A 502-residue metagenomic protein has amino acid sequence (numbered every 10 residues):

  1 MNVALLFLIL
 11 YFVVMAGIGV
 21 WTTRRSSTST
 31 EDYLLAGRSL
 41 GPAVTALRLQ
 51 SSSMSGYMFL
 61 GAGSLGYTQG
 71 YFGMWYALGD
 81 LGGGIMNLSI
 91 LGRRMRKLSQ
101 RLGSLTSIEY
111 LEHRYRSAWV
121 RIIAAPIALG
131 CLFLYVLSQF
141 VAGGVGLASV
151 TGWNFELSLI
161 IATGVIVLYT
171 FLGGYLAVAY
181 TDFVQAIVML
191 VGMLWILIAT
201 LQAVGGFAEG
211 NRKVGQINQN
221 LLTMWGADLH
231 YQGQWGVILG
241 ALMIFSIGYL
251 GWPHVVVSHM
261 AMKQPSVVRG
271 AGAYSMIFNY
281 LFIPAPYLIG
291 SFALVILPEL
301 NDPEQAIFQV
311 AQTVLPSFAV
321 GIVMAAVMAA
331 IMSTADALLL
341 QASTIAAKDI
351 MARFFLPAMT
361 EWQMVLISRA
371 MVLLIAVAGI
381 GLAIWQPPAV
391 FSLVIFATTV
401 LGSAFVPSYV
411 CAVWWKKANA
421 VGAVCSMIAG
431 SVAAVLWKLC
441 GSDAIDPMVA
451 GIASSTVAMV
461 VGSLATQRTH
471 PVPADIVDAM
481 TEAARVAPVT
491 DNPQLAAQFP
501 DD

Functional and structural regions predicted by a protein language model:
M1-D502: Membrane-embedded helix-loop-helix hairpins and adjacent transmembrane boundary segments in multi-pass transporters
